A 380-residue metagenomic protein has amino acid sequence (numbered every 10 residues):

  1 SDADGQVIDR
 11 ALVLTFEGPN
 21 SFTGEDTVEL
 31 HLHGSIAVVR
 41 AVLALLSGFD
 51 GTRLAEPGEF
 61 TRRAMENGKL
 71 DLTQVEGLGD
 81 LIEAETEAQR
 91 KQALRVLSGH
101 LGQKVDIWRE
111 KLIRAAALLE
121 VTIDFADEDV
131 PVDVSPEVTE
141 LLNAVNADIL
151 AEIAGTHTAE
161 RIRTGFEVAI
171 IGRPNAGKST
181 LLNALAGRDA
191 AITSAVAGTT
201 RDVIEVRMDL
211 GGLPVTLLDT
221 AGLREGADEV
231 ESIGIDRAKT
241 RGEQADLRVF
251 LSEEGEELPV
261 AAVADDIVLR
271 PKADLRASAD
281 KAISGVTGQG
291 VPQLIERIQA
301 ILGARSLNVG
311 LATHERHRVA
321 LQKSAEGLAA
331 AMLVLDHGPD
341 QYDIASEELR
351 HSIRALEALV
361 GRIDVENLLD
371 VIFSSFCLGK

Functional and structural regions predicted by a protein language model:
S1-D9, V13-E17, G198-G226, L247: Switch I (G2) and immediately adjacent beta-strands of P-loop GTPase domains
S1-K91, R95, G99: A glycine-rich (often HGG/GG-containing) alpha/beta subdomain
V13, L54, V168-I170, T193 (+1 more regions): Generic preference for hydrophobic
T15, L32-G34, I170-P174, D219: Flexible glycine-/small-residue-rich
T86-D209, G226, Q244, E254-K380: C-terminal-of-GTPase-core extension/linker across diverse P-loop GTPases
L217, L251, L269: Generic enzyme active-site microenvironment
E231-E254: Inter-motif core of Ras-like GTPase G domains
